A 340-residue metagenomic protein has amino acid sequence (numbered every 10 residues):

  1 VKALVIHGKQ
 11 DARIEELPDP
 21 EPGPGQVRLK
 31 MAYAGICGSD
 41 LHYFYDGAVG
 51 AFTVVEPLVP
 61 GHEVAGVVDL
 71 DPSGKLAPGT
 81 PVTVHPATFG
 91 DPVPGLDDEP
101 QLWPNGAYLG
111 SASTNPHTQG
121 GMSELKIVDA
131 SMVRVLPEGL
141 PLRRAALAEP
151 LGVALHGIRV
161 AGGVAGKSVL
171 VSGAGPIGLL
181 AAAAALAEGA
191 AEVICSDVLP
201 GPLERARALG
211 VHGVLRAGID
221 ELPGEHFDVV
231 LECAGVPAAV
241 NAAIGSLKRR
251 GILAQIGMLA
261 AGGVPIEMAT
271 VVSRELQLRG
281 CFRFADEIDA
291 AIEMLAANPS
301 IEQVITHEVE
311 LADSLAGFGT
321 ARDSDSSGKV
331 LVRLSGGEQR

Functional and structural regions predicted by a protein language model:
V1, A285-R340: C-terminal hydrophobic helical "lid"/dimerization subdomain of Rossmann-like NAD(P)H-dependent oxidoreductases
V5-E21, G38-A65, V84-T88, W103-H117: N-terminal glycine-rich cofactor-binding segment
P20-A34, A48-L96, P137-G139: Glycine-rich beta-strand-centered segment in the early N-terminal region that forms part of a ligand/cofactor-binding
E63, T80-P81, L125, S168 (+2 more regions): Residue-level marker of beta-strand positions
S131, P137-I219: Mid-domain Rossmann-like dinucleotide-binding core that forms the NAD(H)/NADP(H) cofactor-binding site
A161-G162, L203-E275, Q339: Glycine-rich cofactor phosphate-binding loops and adjacent beta1-alpha1 units of small-molecule cofactor enzyme domains
V198-L199, L259, F284: Residues in the short beta-alpha loop(s) of Rossmann-like NAD(P)-binding domains
I252-A254, P265-V304: Rossmann-fold dehydrogenase core element
